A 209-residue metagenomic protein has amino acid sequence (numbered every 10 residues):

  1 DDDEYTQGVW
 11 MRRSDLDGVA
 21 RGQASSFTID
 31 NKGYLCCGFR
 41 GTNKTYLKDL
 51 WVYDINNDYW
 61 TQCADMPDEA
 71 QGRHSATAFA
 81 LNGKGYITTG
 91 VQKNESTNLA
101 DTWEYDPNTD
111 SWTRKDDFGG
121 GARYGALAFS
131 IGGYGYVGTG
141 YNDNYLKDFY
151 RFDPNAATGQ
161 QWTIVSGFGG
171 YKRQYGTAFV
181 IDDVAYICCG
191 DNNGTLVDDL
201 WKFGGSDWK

Functional and structural regions predicted by a protein language model:
D1-K209: Kelch-like beta-propeller repeat domains
